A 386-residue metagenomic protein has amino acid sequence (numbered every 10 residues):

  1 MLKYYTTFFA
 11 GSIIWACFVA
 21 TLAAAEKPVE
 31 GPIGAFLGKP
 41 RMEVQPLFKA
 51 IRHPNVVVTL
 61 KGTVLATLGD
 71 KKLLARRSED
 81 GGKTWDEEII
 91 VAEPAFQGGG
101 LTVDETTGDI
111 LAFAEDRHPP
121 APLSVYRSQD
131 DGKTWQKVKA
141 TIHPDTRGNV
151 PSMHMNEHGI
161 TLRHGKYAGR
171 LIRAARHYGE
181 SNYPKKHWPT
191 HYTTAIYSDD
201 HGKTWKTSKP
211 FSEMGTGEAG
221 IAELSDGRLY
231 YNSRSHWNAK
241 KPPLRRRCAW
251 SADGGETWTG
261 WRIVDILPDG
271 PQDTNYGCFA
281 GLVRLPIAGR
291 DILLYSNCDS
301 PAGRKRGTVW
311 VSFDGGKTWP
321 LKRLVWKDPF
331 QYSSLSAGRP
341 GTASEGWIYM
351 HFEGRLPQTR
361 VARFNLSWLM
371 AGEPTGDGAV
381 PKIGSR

Functional and structural regions predicted by a protein language model:
M1-I14: Bacterial N-terminal signal peptides that target proteins for export
W15-A23: C-terminal segment of classical bacterial N-terminal signal peptides
E26-R386: Asp-box/BNR beta-propeller blade signature and adjacent active/binding-site loops in extracellular glycan-interacting
